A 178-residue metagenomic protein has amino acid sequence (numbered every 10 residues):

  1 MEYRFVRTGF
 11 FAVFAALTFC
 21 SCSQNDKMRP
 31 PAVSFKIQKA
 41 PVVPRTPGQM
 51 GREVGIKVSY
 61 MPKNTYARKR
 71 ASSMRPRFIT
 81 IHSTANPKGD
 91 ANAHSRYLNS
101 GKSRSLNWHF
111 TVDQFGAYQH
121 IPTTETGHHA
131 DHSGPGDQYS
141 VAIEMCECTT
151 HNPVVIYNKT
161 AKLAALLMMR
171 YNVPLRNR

Functional and structural regions predicted by a protein language model:
E2-F10: Bacterial N-terminal signal peptides that target proteins for export
Y3, C22-H132, G136-D137: N-terminal catalytic cores of peptidoglycan-degrading enzymes
G9, I56, L98-N99, P153 (+1 more regions): Generic hydrophobic, helix-prone segments enriched in Leu/Val/Ile
G9-T18: Bacterial N-terminal signal peptides
T18-C20, C146: Secreted/extracellular small peptides and ectodomain modules produced from precursors
S103, Q138-R178: Long, well-ordered alpha-helical scaffolding segments within enzyme catalytic domains, especially pronounced
